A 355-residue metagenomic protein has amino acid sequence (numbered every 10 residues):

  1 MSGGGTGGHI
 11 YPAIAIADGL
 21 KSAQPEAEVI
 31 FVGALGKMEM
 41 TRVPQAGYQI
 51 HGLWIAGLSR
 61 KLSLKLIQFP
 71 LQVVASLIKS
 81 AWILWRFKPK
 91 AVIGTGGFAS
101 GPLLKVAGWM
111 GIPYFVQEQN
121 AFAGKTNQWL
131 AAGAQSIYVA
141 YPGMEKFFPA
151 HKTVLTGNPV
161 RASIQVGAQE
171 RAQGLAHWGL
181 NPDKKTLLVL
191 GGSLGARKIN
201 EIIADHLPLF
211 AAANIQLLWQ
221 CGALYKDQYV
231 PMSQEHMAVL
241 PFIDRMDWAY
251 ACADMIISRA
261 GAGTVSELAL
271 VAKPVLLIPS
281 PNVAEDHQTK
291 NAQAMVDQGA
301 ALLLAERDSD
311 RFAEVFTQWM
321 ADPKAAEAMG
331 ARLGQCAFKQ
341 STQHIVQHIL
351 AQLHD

Functional and structural regions predicted by a protein language model:
M1-T6, A23-Q72, T156, L304-E306: Conserved nucleotide-sugar phosphate-binding/catalytic loop shared by glycosyltransferases and other
K37-M38, R42, A46, Q169-I256 (+3 more regions): Donor-nucleotide binding loops and adjacent catalytic segments primarily of GT-B fold Leloir glycosyltransferases
K37-T41, A91-M110: An aromatic- and histidine-rich active-site surface loop
Q49, G108-R171: Active-site-proximal region of nucleotide-activated glycan assembly enzymes, centered on histidine/acidic-rich loops
P89-A91, I243, A251-V265, K273-P274: Acidic donor-binding loop of glycosyltransferase active sites
M110, A251-A253, E267-I278, Q298: Conserved donor-binding/catalytic loop of nucleotide-activated donor transferases
A176, A325-K339: A short, well-ordered alpha-helix in the C-terminal region of glycosyltransferases
K339-D355: C-terminal alpha-helical cap of glycosyltransferases
